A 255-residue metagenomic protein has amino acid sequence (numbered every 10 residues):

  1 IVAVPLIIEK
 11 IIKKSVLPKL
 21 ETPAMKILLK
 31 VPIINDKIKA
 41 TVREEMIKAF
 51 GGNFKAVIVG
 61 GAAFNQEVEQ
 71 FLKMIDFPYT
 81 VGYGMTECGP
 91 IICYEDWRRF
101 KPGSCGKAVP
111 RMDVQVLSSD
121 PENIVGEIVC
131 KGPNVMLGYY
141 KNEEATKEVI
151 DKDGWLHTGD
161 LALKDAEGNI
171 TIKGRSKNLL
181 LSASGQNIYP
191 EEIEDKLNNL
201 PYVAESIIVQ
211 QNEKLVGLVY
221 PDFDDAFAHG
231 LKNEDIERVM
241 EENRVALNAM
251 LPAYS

Functional and structural regions predicted by a protein language model:
I1-V4, V114, G168, L197 (+1 more regions): Residue-level signal for inorganic ion chemistry
V2-A3, I11-F100, V203-E205: Gly/Ser/Thr-rich phosphate-binding loop
E69, K73-Y140: Conserved mid-sequence domains
G106, V114-V116, D160-K164, I208: A structural signal for short hydrophobic beta-strand segments in well-ordered beta-sheet cores
A108, E122-S182: Conserved ATP-binding/catalytic segment of the ANL
V135, N169-N198, D225-D235, L251-Y254: Adenylate-forming
L161, N199-F223, N248-L251: C-terminal boundary motif of the adenylate-forming
